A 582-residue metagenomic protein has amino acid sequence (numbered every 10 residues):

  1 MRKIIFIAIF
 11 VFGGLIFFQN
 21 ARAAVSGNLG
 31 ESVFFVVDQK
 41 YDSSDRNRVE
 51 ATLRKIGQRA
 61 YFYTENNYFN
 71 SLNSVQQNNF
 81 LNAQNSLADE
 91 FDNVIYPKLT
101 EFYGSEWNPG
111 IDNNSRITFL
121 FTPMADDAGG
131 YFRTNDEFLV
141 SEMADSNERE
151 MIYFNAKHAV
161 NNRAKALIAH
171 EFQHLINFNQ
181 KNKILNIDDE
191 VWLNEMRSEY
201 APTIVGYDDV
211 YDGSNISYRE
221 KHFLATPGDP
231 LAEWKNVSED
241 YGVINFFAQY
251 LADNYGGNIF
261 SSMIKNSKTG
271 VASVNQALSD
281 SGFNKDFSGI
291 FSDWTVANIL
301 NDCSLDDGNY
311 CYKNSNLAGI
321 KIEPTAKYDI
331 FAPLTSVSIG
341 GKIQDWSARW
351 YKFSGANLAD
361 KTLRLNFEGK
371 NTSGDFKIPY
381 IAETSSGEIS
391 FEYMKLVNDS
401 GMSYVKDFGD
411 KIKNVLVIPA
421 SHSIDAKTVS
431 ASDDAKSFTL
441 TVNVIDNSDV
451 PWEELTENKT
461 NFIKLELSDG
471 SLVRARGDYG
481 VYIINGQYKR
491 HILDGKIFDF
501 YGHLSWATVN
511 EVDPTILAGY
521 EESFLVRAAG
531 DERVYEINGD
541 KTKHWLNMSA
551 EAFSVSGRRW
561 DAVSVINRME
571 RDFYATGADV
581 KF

Functional and structural regions predicted by a protein language model:
R2-N20: Sec-dependent N-terminal signal peptides of Gram-positive bacterial secreted proteins and lipoproteins
A24, T269-F462: Beta/coil-rich, acidic/histidine-enriched accessory regions frequently appended to metallopeptidases
A24-Q76: Acidic/polar low-complexity interaction segments
Q58-E190, R197, A201, V205-Y211 (+2 more regions): Juxtacatalytic substrate-recognition/specificity segment
N79-N82, S86, E90, V94 (+16 more regions): Extracytoplasmic/secreted proteins, especially bacterial periplasmic and envelope-associated proteins
S86, E90-V94, K98, F102-E106 (+12 more regions): Structured segments of extracytoplasmic/periplasmic soluble domains in secreted or envelope-associated proteins
S141-N147, N162, A166, K183-N254 (+1 more regions): Acidic/His/Gly-enriched intrinsically disordered linker/tail segments that often contain short helix/coil "MoRF-like"
K459-F582: Short, surface-exposed polybasic-aromatic patches that bind anionic ligands, especially phosphate groups
